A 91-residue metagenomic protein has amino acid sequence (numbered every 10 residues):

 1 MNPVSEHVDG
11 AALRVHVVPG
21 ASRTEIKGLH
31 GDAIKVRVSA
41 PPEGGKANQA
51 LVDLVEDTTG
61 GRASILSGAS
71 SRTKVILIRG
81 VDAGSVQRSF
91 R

Functional and structural regions predicted by a protein language model:
M1-D53, D57-S70, K74-R91: Contiguous, often N-terminal, cationic amphipathic patches that form binding interfaces
